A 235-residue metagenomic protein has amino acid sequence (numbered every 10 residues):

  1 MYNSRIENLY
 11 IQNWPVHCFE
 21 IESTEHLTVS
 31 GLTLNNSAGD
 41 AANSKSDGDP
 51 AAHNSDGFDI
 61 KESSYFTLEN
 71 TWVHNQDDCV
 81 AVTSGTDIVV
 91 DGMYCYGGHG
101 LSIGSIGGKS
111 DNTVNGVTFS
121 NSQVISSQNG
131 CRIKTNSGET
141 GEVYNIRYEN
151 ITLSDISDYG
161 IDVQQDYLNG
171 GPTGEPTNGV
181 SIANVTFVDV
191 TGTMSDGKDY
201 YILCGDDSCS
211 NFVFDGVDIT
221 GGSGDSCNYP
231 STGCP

Functional and structural regions predicted by a protein language model:
M1-P235: Extracellular/periplasmic carbohydrate-active domains that bind, remodel, or depolymerize complex polysaccharides
